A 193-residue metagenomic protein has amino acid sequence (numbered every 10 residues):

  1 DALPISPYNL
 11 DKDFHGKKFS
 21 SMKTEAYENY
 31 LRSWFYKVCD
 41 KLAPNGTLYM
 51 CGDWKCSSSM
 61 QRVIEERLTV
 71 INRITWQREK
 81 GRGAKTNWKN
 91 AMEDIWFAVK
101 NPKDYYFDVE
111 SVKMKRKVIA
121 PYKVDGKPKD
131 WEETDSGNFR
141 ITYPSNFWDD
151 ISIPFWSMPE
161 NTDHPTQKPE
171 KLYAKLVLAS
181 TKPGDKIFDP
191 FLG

Functional and structural regions predicted by a protein language model:
D1-L192: Core catalytic lobe of class I
